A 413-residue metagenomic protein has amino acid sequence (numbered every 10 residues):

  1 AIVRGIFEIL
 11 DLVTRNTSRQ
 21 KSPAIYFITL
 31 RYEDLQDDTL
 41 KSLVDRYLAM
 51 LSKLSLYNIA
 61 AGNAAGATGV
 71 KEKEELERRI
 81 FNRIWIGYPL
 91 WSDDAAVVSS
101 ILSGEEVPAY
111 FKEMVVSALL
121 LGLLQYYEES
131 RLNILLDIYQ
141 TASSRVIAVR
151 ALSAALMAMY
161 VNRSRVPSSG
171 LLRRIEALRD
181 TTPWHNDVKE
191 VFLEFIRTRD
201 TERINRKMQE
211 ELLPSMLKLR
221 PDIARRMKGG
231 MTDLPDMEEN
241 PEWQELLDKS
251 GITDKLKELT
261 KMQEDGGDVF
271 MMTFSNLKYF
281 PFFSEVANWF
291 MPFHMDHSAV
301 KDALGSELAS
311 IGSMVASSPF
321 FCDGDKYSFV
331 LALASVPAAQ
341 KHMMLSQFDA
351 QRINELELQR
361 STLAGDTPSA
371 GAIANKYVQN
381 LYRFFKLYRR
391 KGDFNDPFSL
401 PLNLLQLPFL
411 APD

Functional and structural regions predicted by a protein language model:
T39-A142, A158-V166, R199: Alpha-helical solenoid scaffolds in large eukaryotic transport, assembly, and signaling factors
S144-Y160: Elongated alpha-helical scaffolds
P167-K257: Eukaryote-biased recognition of long, low-complexity, charge-rich segments
H297-D413: Alpha-solenoid helical-repeat scaffolds
